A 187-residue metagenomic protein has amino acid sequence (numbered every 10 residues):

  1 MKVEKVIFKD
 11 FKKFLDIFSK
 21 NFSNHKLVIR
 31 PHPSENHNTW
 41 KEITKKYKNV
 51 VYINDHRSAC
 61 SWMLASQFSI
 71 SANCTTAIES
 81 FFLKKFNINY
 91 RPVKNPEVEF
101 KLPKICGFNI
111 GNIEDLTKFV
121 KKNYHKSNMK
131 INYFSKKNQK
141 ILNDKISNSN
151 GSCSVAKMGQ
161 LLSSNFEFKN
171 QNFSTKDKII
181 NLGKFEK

Functional and structural regions predicted by a protein language model:
M1-I43: Conserved catalytic-core segment of nucleotide-activated headgroup transferases in glycan assembly
K2-K9, I53, I110, S149-C153: Conserved phosphate-coordination/catalytic loops
F22, Y47, S164: Acidic-histidine catalytic/liganding microenvironments
H25, K118-K187: C-terminal amphipathic helix plus adjacent low-complexity, charged tail appended to glycosyltransferase catalytic
K26-L27, A65-F68, I105-G107: Short active-site oxyanion
R30, S34-I78, L83, N87: Donor nucleotide-activated moiety binding/catalytic core segment of transferases that use nucleotide-activated donors
K41-K46, T75-S147: Catalytic binding pocket for nucleotide-activated donors in carbohydrate/polymer assembly enzymes
